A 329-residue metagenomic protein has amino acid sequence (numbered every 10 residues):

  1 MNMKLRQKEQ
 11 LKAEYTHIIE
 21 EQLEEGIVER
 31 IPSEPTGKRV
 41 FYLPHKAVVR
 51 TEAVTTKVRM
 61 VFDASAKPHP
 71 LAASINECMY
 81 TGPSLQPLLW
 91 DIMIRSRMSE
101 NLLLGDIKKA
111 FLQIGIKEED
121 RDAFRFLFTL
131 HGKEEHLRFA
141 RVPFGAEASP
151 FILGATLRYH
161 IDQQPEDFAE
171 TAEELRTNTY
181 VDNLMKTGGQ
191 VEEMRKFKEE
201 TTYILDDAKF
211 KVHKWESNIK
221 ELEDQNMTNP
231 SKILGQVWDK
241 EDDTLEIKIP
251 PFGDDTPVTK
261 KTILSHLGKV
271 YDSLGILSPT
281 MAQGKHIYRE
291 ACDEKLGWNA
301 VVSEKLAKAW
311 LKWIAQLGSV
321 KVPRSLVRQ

Functional and structural regions predicted by a protein language model:
M1-Q329: Conserved acidic
